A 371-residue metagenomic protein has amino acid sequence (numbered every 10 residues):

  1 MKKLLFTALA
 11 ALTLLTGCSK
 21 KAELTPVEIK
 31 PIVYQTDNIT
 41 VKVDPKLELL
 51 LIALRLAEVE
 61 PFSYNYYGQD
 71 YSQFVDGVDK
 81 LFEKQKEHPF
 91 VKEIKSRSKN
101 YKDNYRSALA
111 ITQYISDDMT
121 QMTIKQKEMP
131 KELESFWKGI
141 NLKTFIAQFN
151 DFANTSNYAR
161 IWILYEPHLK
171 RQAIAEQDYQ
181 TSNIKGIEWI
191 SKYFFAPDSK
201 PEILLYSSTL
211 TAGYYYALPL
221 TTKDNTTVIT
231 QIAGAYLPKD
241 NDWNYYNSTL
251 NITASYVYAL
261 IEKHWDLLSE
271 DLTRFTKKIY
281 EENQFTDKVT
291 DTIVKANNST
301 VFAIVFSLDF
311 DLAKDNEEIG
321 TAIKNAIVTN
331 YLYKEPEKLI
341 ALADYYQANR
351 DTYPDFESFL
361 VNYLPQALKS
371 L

Functional and structural regions predicted by a protein language model:
T7-T13: Bacterial N-terminal signal peptides
L15-G17: C-terminal motif of bacterial Sec signal peptides marking the signal peptidase cleavage site
A22-T120, L332-A343, T352-F356: N-terminal mature-domain "stem" immediately C-terminal to a signal peptide or N-terminal signal-anchor/transmembrane
P130-E134, L204, S208, Y215-Y246: Active-site scaffold of zinc-dependent metalloenzymes
P167-T226: Auxiliary, metal-adjacent structural segments of Zn-dependent hydrolase domains
N244-E270: Active-site recognition of the HExxH zinc-binding catalytic motif
E262-I293: Post-HEXXH active-site segment of zinc metalloproteases
V305, A313-L371: Pan-zinc metallopeptidase signature
